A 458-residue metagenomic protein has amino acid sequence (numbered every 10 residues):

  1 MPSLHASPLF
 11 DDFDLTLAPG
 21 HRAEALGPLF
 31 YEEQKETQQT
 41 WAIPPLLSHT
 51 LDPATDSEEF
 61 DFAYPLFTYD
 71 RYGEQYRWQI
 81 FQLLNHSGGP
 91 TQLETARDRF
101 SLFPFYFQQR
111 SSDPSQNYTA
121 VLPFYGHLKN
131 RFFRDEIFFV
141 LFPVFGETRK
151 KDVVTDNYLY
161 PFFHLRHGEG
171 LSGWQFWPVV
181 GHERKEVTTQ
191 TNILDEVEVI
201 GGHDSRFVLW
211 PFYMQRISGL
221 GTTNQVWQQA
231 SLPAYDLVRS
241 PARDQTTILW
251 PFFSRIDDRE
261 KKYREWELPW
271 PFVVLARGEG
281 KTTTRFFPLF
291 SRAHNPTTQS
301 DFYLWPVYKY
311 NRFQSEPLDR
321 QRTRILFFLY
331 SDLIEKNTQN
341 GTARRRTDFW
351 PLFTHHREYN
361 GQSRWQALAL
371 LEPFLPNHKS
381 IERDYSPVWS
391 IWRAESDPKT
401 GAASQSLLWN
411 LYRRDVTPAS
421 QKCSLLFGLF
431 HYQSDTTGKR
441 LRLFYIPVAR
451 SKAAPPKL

Functional and structural regions predicted by a protein language model:
M1-L458: Outer-membrane beta-barrel proteins and related beta-barrel translocases across Gram-negative bacteria
